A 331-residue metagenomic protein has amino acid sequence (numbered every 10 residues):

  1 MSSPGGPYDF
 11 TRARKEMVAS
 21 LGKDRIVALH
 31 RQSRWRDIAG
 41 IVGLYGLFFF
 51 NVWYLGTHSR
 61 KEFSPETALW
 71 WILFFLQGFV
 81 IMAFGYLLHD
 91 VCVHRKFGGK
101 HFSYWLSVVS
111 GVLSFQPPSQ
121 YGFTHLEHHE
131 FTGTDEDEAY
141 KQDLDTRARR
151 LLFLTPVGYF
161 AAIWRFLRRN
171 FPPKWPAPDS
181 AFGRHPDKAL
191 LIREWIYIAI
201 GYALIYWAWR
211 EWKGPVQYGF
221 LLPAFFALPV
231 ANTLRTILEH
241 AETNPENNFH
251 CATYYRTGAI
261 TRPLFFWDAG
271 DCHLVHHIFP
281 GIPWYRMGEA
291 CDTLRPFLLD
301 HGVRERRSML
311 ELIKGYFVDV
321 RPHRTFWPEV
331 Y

Functional and structural regions predicted by a protein language model:
M1-G78, V112-Y218, W284-Y331: Non-catalytic, topology-defining segments of multipass membrane proteins
E62-L87, V109-S119, L222-P229, G258-A269: Membrane-embedded alpha-helical segments that form the functional core of polytopic membrane enzymes, especially those
G78-V91, P117-Y121, A162-L167, F220-N248: Transmembrane alpha-helical segments that form the membrane-embedded catalytic/substrate-channel core of multi-pass
F84-V93, Y121-G133, T236-E242, F266-I282: Histidine-centered catalytic micro-motifs
D90-W105, E136-Q142: Aspartate-rich (DDxxD/NDxxD/DxxxD) Mg2+/diphosphate-binding motifs and their adjoining helix-loop segments
C92, K96-F97, N247, P283-W284: Active-site-flanking alpha-helical
F97-W105, P117-Q120, F226, R286: Short acidic-hydrophobic sequence patches enriched in Asp/Glu that either
P178-H185, H250-C272: Active-site-proximal inter-transmembrane loops
